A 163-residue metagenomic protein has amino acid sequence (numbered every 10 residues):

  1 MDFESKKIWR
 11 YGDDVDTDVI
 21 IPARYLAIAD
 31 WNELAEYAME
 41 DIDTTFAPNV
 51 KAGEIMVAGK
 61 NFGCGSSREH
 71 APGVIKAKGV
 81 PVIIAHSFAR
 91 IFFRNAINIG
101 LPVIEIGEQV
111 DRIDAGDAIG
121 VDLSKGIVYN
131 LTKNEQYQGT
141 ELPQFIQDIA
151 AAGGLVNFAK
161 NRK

Functional and structural regions predicted by a protein language model:
M1-A23, V156-K163: N-terminal, positively charged, Ser/Thr/Ala/Gly-biased leader segments that form transit/presequence-like amphipathic
F3, I55, P143-F145: Short hydrophobic "helix-edge" motifs at membrane interfaces and signal-peptide entry regions
V15, G63-E69, A150-K160: Conserved phosphate/anionic-ligand binding catalytic regions in large, soluble enzymes, centered on
V19, E33, Y37, N95 (+2 more regions): Alpha-helical scaffold segments in soluble metabolic enzymes
I21-K125: Feature captures the catalytic cores and cofactor-binding loops of soluble hydro-lyases/lyases that act on carboxylate
I99-K163: Acidic, glycine-rich flexible loop/linker segments
